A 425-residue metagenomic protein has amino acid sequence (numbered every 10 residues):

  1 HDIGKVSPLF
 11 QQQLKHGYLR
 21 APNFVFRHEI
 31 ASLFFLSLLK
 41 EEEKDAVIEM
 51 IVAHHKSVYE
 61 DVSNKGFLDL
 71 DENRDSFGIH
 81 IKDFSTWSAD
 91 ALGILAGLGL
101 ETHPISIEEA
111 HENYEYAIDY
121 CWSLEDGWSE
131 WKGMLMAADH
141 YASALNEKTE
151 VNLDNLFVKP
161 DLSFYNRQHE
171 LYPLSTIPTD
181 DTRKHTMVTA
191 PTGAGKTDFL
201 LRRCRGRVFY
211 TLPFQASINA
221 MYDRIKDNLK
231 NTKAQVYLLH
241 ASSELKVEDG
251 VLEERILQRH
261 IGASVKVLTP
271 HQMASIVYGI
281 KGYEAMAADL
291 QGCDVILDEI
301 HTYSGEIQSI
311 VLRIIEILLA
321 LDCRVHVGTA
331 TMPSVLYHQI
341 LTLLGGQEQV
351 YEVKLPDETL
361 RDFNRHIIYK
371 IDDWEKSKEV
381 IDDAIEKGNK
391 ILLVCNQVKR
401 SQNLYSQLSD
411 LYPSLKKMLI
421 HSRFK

Functional and structural regions predicted by a protein language model:
D2-K425: N-terminal helicase ATP-binding lobe
